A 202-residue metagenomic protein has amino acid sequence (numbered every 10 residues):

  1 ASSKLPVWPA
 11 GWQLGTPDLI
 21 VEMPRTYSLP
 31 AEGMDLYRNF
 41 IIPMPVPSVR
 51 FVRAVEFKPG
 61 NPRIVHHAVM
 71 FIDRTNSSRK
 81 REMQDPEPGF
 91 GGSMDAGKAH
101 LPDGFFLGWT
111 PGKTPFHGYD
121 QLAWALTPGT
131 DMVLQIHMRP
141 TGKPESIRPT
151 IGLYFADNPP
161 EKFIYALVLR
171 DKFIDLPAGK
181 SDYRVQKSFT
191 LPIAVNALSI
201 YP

Functional and structural regions predicted by a protein language model:
S2-F51, E56-N196, Y201-P202: Beta-strand-centric surfaces of beta-sandwich/beta-rich domains
